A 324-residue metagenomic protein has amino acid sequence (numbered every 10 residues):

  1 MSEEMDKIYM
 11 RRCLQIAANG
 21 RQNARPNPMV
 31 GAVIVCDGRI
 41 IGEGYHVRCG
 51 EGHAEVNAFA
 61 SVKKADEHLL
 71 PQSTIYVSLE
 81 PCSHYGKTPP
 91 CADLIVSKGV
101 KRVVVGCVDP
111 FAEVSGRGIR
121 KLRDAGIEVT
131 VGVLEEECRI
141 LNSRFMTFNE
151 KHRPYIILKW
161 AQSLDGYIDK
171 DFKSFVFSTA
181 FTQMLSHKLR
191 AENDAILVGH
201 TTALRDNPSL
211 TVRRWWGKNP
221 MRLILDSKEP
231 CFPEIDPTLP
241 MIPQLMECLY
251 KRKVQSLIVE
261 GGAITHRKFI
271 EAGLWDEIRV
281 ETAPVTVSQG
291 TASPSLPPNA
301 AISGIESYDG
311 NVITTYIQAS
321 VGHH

Functional and structural regions predicted by a protein language model:
S2-P28, V35, E43, D66-L69 (+2 more regions): Enzymes that bind and transform nitrogen-containing heteroaromatic metabolites
N23-A24, G50-E51, I119, V133-A161 (+1 more regions): Proteins enriched for Cys/Gly/acidic motifs involved in redox and nucleic-acid/cofactor modification
I34-E137, M221, K268-I270: Zn2+-dependent cytidine deaminase-like catalytic core
L79, P90, V129-T130, L134-F145 (+6 more regions): Solvent-exposed, charged interface segments at domain starts and junctions
F111, S115, V131-L134, N149-R153 (+2 more regions): Short capping loops/turns at secondary-structure boundaries
R120-D124, T147-N149, R213-W216, S295-P297: Short, hinge-like loop/turn segments at secondary-structure boundaries
